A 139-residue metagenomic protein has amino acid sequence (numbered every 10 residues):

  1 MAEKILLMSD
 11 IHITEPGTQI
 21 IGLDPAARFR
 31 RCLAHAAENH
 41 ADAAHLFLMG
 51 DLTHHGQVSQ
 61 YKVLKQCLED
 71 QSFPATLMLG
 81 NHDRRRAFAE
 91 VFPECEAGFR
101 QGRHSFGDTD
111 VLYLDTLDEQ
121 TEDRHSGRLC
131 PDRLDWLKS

Functional and structural regions predicted by a protein language model:
M1-V63: N-terminal active-site segment of His-dependent metallophosphoesterases
C32-H45, H125-S139: His/acidic metal-ligating clusters that form di-metal
V58-K138: Extended active-site neighborhood of metal-dependent phosphoesterases/phosphodiesterases
